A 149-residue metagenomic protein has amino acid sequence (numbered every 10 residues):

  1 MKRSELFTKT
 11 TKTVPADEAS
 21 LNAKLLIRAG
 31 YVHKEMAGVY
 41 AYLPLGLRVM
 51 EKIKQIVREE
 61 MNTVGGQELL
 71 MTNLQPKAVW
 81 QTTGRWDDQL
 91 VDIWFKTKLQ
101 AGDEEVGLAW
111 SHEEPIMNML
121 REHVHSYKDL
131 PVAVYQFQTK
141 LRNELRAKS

Functional and structural regions predicted by a protein language model:
M1-S149: TRNA-recognition modules of translation machinery and tRNA-sensing kinases, especially anticodon-binding
